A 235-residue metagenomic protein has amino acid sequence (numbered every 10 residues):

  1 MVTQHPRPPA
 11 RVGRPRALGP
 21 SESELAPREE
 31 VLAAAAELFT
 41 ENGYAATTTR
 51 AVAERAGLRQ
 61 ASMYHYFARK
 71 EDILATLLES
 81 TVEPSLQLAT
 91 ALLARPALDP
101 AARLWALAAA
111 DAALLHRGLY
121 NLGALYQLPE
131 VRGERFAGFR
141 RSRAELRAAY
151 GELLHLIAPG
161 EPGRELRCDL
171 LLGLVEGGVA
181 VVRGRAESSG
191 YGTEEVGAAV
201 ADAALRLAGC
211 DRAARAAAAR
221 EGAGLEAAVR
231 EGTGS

Functional and structural regions predicted by a protein language model:
M1-V12, R147-G160, A180-S235: C-terminal peripheral helix-coil segments that are non-catalytic and often amphipathic
P27-A35, V52, L77-A89, Y150: Generic hydrophobic, amphipathic alpha-helix propensity
E30, A102-A110, A124, L166-L174 (+2 more regions): Amphipathic alpha-helical interaction segments
E30, A34, L38-D72, T76: Helix-turn-helix
A34, L38, A110, L174-V181 (+2 more regions): Amphipathic alpha-helical interface segments
T76, T90-R117: Hydrophobic alpha-helical connector segments
L86, R132-P159, R164-G173, E194-A198 (+1 more regions): Amphipathic alpha-helical packing segments from all-alpha helical-bundle domains
A102, A106, A113-A137, G151 (+2 more regions): Amphipathic alpha-helical segments used for helix-helix packing
